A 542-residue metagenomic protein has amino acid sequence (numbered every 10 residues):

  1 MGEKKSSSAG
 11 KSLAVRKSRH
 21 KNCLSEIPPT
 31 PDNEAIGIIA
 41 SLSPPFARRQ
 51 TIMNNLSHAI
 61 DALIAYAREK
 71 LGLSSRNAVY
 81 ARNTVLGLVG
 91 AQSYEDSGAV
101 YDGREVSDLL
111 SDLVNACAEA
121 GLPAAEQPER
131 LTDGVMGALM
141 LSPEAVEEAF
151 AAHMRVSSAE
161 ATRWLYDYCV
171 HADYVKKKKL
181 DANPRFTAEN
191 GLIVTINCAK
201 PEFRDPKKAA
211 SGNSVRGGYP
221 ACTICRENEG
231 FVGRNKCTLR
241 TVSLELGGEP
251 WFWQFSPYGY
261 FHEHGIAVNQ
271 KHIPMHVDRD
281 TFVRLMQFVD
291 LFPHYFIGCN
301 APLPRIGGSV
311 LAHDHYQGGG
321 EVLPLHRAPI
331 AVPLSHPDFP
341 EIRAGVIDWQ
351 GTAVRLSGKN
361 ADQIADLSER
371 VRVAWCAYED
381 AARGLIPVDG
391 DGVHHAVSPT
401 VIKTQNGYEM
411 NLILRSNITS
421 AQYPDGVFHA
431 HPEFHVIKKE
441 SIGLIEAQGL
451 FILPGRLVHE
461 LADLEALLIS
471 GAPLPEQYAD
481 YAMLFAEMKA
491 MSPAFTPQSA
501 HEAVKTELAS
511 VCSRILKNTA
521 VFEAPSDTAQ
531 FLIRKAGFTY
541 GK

Functional and structural regions predicted by a protein language model:
S12-A14, S18, I27, N33: Intrinsic disorder/low-complexity segments enriched in small, polar and charged residues
P28-A35, I39-S43: Intrinsically disordered, low-complexity segments enriched in serine/proline and basic residues
R49-A267, K271-P274, Q350, I364-A365 (+1 more regions): Active-site microenvironments that recognize anionic phosphate/pyrophosphate groups
L239-V242, Q270-I297: Helical scaffold of the NTase/Pol beta-like nucleotidyltransferase catalytic core
D280, V289-S309, G318-R372, C376-E379: Catalytic or ion-translocation cores adjacent to nucleophile or general acid/base/metal-coordination motifs in diverse
